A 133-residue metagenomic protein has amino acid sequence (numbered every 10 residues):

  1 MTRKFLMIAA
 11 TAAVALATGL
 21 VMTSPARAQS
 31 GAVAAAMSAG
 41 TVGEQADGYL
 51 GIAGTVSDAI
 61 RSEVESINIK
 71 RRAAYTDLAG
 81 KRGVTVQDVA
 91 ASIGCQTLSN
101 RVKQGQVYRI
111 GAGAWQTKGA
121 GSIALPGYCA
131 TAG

Functional and structural regions predicted by a protein language model:
M1-A12: Bacterial N-terminal signal peptides that target proteins for export
T11-G19: Extended low-complexity, proline-rich intrinsically disordered regions
L20-A28: Sec/Tat signal peptide C-region and signal peptidase I cleavage site
Q29-E44, G48-T55, A59-S62, A90-G133: Amphipathic, charged alpha-helical segments and their helix-to-coil junctions in extracytoplasmic/peripheral assemblies
E63, A74-I93: Surface-exposed patches in mature extracellular/periplasmic domains of secreted proteins
